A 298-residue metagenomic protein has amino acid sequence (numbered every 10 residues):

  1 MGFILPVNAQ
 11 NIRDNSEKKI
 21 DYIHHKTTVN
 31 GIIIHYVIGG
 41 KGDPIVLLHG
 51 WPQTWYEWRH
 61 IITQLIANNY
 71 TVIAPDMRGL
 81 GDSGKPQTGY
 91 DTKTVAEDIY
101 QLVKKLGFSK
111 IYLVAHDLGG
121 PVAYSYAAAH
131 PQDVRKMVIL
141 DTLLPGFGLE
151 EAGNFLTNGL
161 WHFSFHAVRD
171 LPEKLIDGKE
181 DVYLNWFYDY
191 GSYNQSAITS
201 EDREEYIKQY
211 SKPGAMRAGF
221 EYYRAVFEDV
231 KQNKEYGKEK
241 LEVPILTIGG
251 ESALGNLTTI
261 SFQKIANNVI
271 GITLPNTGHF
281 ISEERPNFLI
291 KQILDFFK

Functional and structural regions predicted by a protein language model:
M1-I12: Bacterial Sec-dependent N-terminal signal peptides
N11-H25, G31-I34, P44, I73 (+4 more regions): Flexible "cap/lid" subdomain of the alpha/beta-hydrolase fold that forms the substrate-access gate
I38-D82: Conserved HGGG/HGGXW glycine-rich cap/lid loop of the alpha/beta-hydrolase fold
T54-W55, P121, T277-G278: A short, glycine- and basic residue-enriched loop/turn that sits immediately adjacent to a domain's principal
T277-P286, I290: Catalytic histidine-centered segment of alpha/beta-hydrolase-like enzymes
I290-L294, K298: Two-component system phosphotransfer/interaction surface
